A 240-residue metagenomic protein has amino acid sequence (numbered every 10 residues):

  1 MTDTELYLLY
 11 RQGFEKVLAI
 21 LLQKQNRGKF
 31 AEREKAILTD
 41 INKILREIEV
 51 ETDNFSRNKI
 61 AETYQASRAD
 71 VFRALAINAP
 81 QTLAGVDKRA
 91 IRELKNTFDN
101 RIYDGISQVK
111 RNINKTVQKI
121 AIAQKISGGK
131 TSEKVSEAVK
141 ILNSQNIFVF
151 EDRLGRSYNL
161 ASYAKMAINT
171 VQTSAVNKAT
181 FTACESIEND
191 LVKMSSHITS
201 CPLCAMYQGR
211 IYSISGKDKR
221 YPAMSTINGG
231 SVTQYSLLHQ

Functional and structural regions predicted by a protein language model:
M1-G155: N-terminal leader/targeting and assembly helices and adjacent pre-domain segments
I141, F148-Q240: Acidic, glycine-rich two-metal-ion catalytic cores of nucleic acid-processing enzymes
